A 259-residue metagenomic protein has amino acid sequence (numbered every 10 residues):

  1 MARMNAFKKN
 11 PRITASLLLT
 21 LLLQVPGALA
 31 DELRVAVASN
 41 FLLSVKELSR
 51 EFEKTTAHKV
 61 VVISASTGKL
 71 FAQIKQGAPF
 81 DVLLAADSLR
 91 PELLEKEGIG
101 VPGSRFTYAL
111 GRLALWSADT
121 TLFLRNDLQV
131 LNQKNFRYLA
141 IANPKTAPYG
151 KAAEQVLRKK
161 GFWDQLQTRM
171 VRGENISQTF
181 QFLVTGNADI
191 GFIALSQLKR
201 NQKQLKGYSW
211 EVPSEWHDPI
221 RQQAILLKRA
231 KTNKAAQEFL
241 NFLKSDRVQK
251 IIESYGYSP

Functional and structural regions predicted by a protein language model:
A2-A15: Bacterial N-terminal signal peptides that target proteins for export
T14-Q24: Bacterial N-terminal signal peptides
A30-A57, V61-G68, A72-A78, A85-S88 (+3 more regions): Exported/periplasmic ABC-transporter solute-binding proteins
